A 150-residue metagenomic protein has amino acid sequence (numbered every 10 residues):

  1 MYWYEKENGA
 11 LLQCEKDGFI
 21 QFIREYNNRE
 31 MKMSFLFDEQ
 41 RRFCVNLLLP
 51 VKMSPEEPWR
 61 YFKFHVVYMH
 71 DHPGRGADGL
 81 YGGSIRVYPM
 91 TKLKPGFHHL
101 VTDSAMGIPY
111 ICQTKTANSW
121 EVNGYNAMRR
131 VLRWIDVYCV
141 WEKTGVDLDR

Functional and structural regions predicted by a protein language model:
M1-F62, D71-R150: UBC/E2-like fold recognition across ubiquitin and ubiquitin-like conjugation systems, capturing catalytically active
